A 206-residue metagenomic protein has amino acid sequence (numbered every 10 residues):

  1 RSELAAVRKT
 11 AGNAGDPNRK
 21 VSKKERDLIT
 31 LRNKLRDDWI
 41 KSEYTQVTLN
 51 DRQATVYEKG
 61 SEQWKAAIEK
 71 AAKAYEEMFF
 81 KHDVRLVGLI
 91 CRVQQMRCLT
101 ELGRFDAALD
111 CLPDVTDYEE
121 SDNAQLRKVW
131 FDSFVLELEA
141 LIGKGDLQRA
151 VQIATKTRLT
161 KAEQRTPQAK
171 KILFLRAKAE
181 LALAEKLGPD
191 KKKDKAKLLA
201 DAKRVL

Functional and structural regions predicted by a protein language model:
R1-L206: Acidic, polar-rich low-complexity tracts and alpha-helical solenoid repeat scaffolds
